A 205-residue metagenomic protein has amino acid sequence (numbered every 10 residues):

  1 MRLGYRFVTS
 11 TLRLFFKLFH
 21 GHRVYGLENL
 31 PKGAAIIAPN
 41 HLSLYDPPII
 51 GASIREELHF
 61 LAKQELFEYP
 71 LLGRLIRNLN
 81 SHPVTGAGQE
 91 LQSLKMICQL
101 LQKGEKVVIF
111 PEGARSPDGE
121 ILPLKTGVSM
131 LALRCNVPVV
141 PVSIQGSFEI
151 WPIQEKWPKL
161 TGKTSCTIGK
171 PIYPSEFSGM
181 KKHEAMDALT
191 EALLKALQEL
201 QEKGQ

Functional and structural regions predicted by a protein language model:
M1, R23, L61-A62, G86-A87 (+1 more regions): A generic secondary-structure micro-motif detector that highlights 1-2 residue hydrophobic/ambivalent hotspots embedded
M1-N29, I49, Y69-L79: A transmembrane-helix-recognition feature enriched in membrane-embedded lipid enzymes and envelope glyco-/phospholipid
L3, Q92-Q205: Non-catalytic C-terminal accessory region of glycerolipid acyltransferases and related lyso-lipid remodeling enzymes
T11-L12, N78-V84, P111-A114: Short, basic, glycine/proline-bearing loop/turn elements
L12-H20, I37-A38, P83-A87, D118-G119: Short, flexible loop segments at the rims of nucleotide/cofactor-binding pockets, characterized by
F19, R23, G88-K95: Glycine-rich, highly charged phosphate/nucleotide-binding loops
V24, L61, H82-V84, V142 (+1 more regions): Hydrophobic residues at beta-strand termini and immediately following loops that shape nucleotide-binding pockets
N29-G88, M96: Catalytic core of membrane glycerolipid acyltransferases/transacylases, capturing the structured, soluble-facing
